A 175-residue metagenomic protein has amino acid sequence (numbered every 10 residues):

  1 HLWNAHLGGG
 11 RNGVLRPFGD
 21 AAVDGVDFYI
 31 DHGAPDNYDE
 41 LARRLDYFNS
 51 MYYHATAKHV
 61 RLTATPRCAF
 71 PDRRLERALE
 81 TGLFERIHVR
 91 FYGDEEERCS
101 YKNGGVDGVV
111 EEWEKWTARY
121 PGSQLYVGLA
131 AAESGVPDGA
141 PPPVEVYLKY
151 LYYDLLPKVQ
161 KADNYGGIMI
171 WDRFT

Functional and structural regions predicted by a protein language model:
H1-D154, V159-D163, F174-T175: Chitinase-like catalytic core of GlcNAc-active glycosidases
W171: Conserved, well-structured core segments
